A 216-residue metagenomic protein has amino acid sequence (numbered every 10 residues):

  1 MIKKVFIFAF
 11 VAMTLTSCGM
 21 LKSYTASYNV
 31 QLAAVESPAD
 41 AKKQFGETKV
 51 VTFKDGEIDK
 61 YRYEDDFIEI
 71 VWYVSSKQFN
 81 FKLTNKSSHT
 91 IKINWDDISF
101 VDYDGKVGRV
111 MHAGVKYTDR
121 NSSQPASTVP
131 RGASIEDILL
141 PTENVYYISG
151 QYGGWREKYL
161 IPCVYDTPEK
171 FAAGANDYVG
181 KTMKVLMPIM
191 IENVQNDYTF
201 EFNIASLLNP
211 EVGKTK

Functional and structural regions predicted by a protein language model:
K4-L15: Sec-dependent N-terminal signal peptides
C18-Q78, S88-H89, Y117-R120, Q124 (+1 more regions): Membrane engagement elements in two modes
F81-L83: Buried hydrophobic-core signal for structured, non-transmembrane domains
K86-Y147, Q195, V212-K216: The feature marks short-to-medium sequence segments in extracytoplasmic or secretory-pathway proteins
Y147-M190: Short, surface-exposed ligand- or partner-binding patches at beta-edge/loop junctions that are enriched in aromatics
